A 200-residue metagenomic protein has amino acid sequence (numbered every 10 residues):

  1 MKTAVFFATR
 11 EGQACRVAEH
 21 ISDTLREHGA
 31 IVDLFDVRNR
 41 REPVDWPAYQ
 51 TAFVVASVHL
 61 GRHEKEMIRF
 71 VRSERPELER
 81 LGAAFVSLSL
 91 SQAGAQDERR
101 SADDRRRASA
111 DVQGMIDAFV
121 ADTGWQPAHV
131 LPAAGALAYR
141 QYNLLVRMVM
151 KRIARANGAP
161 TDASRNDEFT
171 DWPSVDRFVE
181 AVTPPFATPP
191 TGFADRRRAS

Functional and structural regions predicted by a protein language model:
K2, I31, Q50, G82 (+1 more regions): Residues at the starts of beta-strands that form the adenosine-phosphate
K2-H28: N-terminal beta1-alpha1 ligand-phosphate binding loop
A8-G12, R40, S57-G61: Short, surface-exposed acidic/glycine-rich loop or hinge patches that mediate macromolecular interfaces
A8-R10, V37, L88, G135: Cofactor-binding loop segments of dinucleotide-utilizing enzymes, especially the Rossmann-like FAD- and NAD(P)+-binding
R16, H28, H59-S200: FMN-binding flavodoxin-like domain, especially the glycine-rich phosphate-binding loop
H28-R41: A short beta-strand-loop structural module common to alpha/beta enzyme folds
W46-P47, L78: A short, aliphatic-rich alpha-helical micro-motif
